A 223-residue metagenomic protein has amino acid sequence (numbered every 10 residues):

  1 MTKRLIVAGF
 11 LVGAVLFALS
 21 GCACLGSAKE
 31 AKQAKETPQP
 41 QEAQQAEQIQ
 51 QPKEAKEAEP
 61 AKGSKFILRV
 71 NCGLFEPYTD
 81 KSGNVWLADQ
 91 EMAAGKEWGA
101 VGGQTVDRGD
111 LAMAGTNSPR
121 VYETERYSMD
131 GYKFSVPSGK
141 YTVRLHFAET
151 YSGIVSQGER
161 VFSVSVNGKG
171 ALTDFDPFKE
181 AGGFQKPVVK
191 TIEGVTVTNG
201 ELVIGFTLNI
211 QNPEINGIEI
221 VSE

Functional and structural regions predicted by a protein language model:
M1-F10: Bacterial N-terminal signal peptides that target proteins for export
G13, L19-E223: Compositionally biased, intrinsically disordered or flexible polar/acidic segments
